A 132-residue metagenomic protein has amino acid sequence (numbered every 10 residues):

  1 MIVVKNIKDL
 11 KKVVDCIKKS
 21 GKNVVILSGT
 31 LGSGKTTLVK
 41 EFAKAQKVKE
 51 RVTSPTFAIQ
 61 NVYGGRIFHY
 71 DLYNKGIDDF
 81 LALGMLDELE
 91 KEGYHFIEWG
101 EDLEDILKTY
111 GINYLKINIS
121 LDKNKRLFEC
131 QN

Functional and structural regions predicted by a protein language model:
M1-I2, D87-N132: Short phosphate-coordinating micro-motif centered on Lys-Gly-acidic
M1-K18: N-terminal pre-Walker A segment at the start of P-loop NTPase domains
L27: Hydrophobic anchor at the beta1->P-loop junction of P-loop NTPases
T30: P-loop (Walker A) phosphate-binding loop of NTP-binding proteins
K35: Conserved lysine of the Walker
V48-Y63: Short beta-strand-centered segment that lines the nucleotide-binding/catalytic pocket of NTP-utilizing
V62-E101: Conserved nucleotide-sensing/catalytic segment adjacent to the nucleotide-binding pocket in NTP-handling enzymes
